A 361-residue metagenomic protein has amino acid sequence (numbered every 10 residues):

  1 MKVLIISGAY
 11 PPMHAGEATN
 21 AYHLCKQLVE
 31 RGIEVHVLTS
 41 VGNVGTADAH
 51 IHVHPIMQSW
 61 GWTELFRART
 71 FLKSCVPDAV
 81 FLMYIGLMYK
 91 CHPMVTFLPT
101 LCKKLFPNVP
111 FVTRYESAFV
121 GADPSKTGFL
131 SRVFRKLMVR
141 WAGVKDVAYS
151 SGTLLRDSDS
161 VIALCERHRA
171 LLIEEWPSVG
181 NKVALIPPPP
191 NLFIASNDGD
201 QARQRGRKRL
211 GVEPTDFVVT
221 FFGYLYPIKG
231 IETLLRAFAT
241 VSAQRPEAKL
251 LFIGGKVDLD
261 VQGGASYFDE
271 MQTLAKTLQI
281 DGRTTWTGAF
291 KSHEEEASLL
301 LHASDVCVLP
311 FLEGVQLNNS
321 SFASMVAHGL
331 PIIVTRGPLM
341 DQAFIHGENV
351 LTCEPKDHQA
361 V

Functional and structural regions predicted by a protein language model:
T100-L105, S131-V161: Membrane-proximal helix-turn-helix segments that form the acceptor-binding/catalytic region of lipid-linked
T153-S160, R169-D200: Helix-loop-beta element that forms the nucleotide-linked donor phosphate-binding surface in glycosyltransferases
D159, S298-Q316, L330: Acidic donor-binding loop of glycosyltransferase active sites
S196-V212: A short helix/loop element that forms part of the nucleotide-sugar donor recognition site in Leloir-type
E213-K229, L235-F238, L251-I253: Conserved donor-binding/catalytic core segment of Leloir-type glycosyltransferases
G263-E295: Nucleotide-activated donor-binding/catalytic signature segment of Leloir-type glycosyltransferases, i.e., the conserved
V306-C307, M325-A327, P331-T335, L351: Short hydrophobic beta-strand element within catalytic cores of glycosyltransferases and related nucleotide-activated
D341-V361: Change "using UDP/GDP/dTDP sugars" to "using nucleotide sugars
